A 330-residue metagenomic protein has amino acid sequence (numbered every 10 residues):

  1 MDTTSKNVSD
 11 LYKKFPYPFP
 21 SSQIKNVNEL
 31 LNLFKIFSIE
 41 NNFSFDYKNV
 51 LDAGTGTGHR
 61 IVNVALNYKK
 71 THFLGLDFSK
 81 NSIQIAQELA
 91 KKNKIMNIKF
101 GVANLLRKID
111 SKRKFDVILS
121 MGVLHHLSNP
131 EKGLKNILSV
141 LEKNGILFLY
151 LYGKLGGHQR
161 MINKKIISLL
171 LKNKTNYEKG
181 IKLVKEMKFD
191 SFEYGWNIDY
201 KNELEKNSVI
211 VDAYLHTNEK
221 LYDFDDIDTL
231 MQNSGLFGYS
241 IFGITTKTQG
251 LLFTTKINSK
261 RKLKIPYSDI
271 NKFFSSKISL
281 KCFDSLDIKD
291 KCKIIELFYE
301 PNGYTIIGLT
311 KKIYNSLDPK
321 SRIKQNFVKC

Functional and structural regions predicted by a protein language model:
K14, I24-D46: Conserved alpha-helix/loop element of class I SAM-dependent methyltransferases that forms part of the SAM/SAH-binding
T57-K69: Conserved SAM-binding loop of SAM-dependent methyltransferases across substrates and taxa, primarily the Class I
S79: Conserved SAM/SAH-binding beta-strand->alpha-helix loop
K94-L106: Conserved SAM-binding strand-loop segment of SAM-dependent methyltransferases
I109-V117: A short acidic, Gly/Pro-enriched loop at the edge of an enzyme's catalytic core that lines a small-molecule cofactor
E131-K143: A short glycine-rich, Lys/Arg-flanked "PGG" loop and its adjoining helix->strand segment in the class I
L147-D190: Conserved class I S-adenosyl-L-methionine
N202-C330: Rossmann-like AdoMet/SAM-dependent catalytic core
